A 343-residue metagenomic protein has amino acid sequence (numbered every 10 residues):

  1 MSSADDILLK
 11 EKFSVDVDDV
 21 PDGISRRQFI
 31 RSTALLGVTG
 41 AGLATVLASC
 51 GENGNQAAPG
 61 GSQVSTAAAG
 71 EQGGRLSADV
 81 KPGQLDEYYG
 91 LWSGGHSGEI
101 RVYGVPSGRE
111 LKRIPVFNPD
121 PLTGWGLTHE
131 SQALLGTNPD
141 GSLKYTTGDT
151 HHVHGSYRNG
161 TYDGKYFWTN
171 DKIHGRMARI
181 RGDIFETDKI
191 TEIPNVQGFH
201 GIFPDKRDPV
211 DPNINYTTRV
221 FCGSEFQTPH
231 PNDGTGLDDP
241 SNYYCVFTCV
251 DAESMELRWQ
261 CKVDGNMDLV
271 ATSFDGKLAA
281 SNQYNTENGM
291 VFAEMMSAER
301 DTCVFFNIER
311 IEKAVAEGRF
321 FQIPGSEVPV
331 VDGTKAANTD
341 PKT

Functional and structural regions predicted by a protein language model:
M1-Q28, S32, G37-A44: N-terminal secretory signal peptides
G23-S25, T33, G40-G42, G51-N53 (+1 more regions): Predominantly soluble domains enriched in secretory-pathway, periplasmic, or organellar proteins
L47-S49: C-terminal motif of bacterial Sec signal peptides marking the signal peptidase cleavage site
